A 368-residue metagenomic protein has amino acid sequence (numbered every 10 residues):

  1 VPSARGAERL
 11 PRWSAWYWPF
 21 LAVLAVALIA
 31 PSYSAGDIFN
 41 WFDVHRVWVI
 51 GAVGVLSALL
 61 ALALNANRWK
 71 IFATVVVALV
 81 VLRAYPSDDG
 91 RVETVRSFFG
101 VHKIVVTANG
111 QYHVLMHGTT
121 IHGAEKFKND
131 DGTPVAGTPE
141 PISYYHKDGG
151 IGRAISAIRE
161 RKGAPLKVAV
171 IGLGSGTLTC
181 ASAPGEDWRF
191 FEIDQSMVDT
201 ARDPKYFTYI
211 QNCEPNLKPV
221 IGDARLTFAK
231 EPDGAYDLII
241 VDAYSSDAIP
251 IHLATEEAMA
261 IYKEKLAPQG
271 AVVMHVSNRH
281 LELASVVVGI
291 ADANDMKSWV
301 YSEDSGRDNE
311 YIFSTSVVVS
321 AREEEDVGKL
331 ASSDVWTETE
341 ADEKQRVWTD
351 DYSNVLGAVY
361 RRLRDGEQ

Functional and structural regions predicted by a protein language model:
V1-E338, E343, D350, N354-Q368: Alpha-helical transmembrane segments of multi-pass membrane proteins
